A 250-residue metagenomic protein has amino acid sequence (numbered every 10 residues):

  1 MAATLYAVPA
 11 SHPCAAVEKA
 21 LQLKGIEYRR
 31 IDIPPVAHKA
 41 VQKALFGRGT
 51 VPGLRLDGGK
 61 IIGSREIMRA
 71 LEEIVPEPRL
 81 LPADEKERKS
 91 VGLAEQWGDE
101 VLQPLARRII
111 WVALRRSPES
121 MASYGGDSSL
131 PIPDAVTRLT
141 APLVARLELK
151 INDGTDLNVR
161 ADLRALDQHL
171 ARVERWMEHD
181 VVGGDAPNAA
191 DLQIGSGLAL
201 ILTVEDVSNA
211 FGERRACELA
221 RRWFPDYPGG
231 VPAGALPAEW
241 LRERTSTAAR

Functional and structural regions predicted by a protein language model:
M1-P131: GST-like domain detector, emphasizing the conserved glutathione-binding G-site in the N-terminal thioredoxin-like
A2-Q22, Y28-R29, R48, P52-L54 (+8 more regions): Structured catalytic/translocation cores of nucleotide/phosphate-coupled proteins
A40, R65, E85-K89, P118-E119 (+4 more regions): Generic alpha-helical secondary structure signal
M68, E72, G92-E95, D99 (+4 more regions): Non-transmembrane alpha-helical segments in soluble domains of secreted/periplasmic/extracellular proteins
A70, A94-W97, R138-R146, K150 (+2 more regions): Residues that form generic nucleotide/phosphate-binding pockets
P82-A94, P133-R146, A233-A249: A short, terminal or domain-edge coil/loop segment
Q103-S208, G212: GST-like fold's C-terminal all-alpha helical module
L198-R250: Long, positively charged, glycine-interspersed low-complexity recognition regions
